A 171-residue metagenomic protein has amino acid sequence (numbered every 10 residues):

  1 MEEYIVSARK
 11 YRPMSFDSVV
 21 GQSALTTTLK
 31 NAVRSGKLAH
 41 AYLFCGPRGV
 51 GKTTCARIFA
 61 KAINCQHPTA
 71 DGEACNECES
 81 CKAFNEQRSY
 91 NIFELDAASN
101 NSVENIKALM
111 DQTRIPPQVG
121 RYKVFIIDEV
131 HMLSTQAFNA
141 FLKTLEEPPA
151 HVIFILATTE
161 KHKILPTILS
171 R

Functional and structural regions predicted by a protein language model:
M1-R171: P-loop/Walker A NTP-binding region and its immediately flanking N-terminal helices in P-loop NTPase folds
